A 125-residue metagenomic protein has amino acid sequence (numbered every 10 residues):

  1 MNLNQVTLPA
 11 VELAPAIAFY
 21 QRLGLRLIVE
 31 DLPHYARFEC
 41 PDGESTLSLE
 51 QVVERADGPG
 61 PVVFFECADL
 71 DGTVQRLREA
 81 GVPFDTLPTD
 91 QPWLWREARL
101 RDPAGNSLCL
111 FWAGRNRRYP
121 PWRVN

Functional and structural regions predicted by a protein language model:
M1-I17, P61-V63, A113-N125: N-terminal beta-strand motif that seeds the catalytic metal site of vicinal oxygen chelate
N2-V11, E39, E54-A80, R96-N106: Vicinal oxygen chelate
T7-T46: Core segments of cupin and vicinal oxygen chelate
V29-D31, E50-E54, D90, W112-R117: Acetyl-CoA-dependent GNAT
L32-Y35, D57, Q91-R96: Short acidic/glycine-enriched loop/turn segments that link adjacent beta-strands
G43-S48, G105-L108: Short, charged/polar, Gly/Pro-enriched secondary-structure boundary elements
V74-N125: Vicinal oxygen chelate
